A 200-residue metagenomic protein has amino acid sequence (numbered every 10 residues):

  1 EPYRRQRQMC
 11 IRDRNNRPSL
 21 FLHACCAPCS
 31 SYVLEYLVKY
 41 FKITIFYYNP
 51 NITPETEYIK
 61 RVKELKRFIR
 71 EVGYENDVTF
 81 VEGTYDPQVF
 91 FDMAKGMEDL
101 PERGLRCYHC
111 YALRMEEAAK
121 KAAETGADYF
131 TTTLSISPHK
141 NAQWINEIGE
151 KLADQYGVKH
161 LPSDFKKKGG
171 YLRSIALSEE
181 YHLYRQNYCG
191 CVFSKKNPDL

Functional and structural regions predicted by a protein language model:
E1-I11: Single conserved hydrophobic/aromatic residue that forms the stacking wall/gate of nucleotide- or nucleobase-binding
R12, N16-Y171: ATP-dependent adenylation/nucleotidyltransferase module used to activate substrates
I175, E180-L200: C-terminal accessory extensions appended to soluble enzyme cores
